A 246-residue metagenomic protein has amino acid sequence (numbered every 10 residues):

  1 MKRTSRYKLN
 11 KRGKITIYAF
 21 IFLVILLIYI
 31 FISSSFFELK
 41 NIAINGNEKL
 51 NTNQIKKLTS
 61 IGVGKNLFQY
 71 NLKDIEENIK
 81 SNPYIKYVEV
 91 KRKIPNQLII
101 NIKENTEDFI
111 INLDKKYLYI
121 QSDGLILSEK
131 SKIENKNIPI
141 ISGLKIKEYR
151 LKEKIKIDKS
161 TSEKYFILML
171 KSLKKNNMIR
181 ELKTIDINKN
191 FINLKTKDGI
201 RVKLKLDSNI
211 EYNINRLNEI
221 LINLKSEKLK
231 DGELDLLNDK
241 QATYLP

Functional and structural regions predicted by a protein language model:
M1-K40, N53-N66, K73-E77, S81 (+1 more regions): Charged, solvent-exposed interaction patches on well-folded alpha/beta domains that mediate macromolecular contacts
I44: Extended, alpha-helix-rich binding/interface surfaces that flank or overlap catalytic cores and mediate recognition
N47-E48, K130: Conserved SET/PR domain catalytic loop and adjacent active-site segment of histone-lysine N-methyltransferases
